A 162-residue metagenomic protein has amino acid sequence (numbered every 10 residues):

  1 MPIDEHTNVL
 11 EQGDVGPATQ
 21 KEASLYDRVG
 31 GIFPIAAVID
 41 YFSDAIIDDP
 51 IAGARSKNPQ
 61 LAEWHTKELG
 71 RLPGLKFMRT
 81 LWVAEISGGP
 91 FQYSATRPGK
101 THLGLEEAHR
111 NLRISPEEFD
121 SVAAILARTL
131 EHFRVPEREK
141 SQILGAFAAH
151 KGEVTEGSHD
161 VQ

Functional and structural regions predicted by a protein language model:
M1-Q162: Core of compact, soluble alpha-helical bundle domains
